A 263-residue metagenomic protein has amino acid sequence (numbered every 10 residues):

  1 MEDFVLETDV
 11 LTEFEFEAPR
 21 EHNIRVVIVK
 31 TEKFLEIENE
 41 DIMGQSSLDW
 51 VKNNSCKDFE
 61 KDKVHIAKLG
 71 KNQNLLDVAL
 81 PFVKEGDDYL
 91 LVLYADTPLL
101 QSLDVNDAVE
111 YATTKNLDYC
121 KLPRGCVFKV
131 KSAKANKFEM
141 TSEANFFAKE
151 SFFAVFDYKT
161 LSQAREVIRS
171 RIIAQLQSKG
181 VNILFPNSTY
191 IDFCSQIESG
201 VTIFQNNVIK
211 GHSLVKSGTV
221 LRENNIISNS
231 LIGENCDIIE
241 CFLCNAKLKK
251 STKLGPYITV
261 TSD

Functional and structural regions predicted by a protein language model:
M1-E17, K149-D263: Left-handed beta-helix
E2-Q73, L103-N106: N-terminal glycine-rich phosphate-binding loop and ensuing alpha1 helix
A18-H22, E60, K84-G86, T113-K115 (+1 more regions): Flexible, charged surface loops at secondary-structure boundaries
H22, W50, K84-D88, D96 (+5 more regions): Catalytic cores of nucleotide-enabled group-transfer and carboxylate-activating enzymes in metabolic and assembly-line
I28-E32, A67-G70, Y94-D96, P123-R124 (+2 more regions): Structural motif
L48, A79, L93-D96, D157 (+1 more regions): Residue-level signal for inorganic ion chemistry
G70-G125: Conserved beta-loop-beta/alpha segment of the NTase-like Rossmann-fold superfamily that binds/positions NTPs
N106, T113-T114, C120-Q175: Catalytic-core segments of class I nucleotidyltransferases/pyrophosphorylases that form NMP-activated intermediates
